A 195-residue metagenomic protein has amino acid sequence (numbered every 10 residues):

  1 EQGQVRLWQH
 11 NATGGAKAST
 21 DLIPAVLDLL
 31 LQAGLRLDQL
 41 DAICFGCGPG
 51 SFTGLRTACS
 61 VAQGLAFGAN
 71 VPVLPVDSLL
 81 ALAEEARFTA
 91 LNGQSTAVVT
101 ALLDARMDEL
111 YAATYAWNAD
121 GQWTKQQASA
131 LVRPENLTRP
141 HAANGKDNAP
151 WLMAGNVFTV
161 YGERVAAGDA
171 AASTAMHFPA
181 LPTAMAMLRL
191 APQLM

Functional and structural regions predicted by a protein language model:
E1-C47: N-terminal beta-alpha supersecondary unit
N11, K17, P72-T183: Surface "functional belts" at beta-alpha junctions
L31-D38, A66-V76, Q94: Phosphate-handling active-site elements
A42-G46, G54, V98-L102: Short glycine-aspartate micro-motif
G46-P72, S78: DPxDG-like acidic metal-binding loop motif
G68, E85-T89, L190-L194: Active-site catalytic microenvironments for nucleophilic, acid-base chemistry
H177-M195: Glycine-rich phosphate-binding/hydrolytic loop that grips phosphoryl groups
